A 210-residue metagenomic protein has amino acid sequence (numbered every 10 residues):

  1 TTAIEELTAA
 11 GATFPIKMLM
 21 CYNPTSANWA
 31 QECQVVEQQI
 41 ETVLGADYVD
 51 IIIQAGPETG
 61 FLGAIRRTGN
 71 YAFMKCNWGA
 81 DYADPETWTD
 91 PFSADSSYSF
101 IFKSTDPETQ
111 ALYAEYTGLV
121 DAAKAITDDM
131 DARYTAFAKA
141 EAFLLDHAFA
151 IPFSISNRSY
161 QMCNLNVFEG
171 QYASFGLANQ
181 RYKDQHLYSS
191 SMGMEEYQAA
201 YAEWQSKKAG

Functional and structural regions predicted by a protein language model:
T1-T42, K139, S191, E196-G210: Append "and occasionally in soluble cytosolic enzymes with long acidic Gly/Pro-rich linkers
T2, N28-Q39, G60-F61, G69-N70 (+4 more regions): Extracytoplasmic/secreted proteins, especially bacterial periplasmic and envelope-associated proteins
T2-P24, V120-N164: Bilobed periplasmic-binding protein-like "clamshell/Venus-flytrap" ligand-binding domains
E5-T13, G63-G69, D90-A122, I155-G210: Short, solvent-exposed loop/beta-turn-alpha elements that line the ligand-binding surface or hinge of extracytoplasmic
C33-V36, I52-Q54, W88-T89, T135-K139 (+2 more regions): Composition- and surface-driven signal marking solvent-exposed, interaction-prone regions in large proteins
I40-D47, W78, T127, L144 (+1 more regions): A generic secondary-structure signal for well-formed alpha-helical elements
T42-Y98: Periplasmic binding protein-like
